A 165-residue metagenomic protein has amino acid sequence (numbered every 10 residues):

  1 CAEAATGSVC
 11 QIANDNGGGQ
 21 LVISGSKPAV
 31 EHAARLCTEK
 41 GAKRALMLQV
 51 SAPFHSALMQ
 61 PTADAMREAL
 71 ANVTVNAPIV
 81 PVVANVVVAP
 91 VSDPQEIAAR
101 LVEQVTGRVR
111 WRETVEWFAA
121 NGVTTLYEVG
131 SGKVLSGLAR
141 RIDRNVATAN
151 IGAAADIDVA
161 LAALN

Functional and structural regions predicted by a protein language model:
C1-A149, A155-D158, L164-N165: Acyltransferase
